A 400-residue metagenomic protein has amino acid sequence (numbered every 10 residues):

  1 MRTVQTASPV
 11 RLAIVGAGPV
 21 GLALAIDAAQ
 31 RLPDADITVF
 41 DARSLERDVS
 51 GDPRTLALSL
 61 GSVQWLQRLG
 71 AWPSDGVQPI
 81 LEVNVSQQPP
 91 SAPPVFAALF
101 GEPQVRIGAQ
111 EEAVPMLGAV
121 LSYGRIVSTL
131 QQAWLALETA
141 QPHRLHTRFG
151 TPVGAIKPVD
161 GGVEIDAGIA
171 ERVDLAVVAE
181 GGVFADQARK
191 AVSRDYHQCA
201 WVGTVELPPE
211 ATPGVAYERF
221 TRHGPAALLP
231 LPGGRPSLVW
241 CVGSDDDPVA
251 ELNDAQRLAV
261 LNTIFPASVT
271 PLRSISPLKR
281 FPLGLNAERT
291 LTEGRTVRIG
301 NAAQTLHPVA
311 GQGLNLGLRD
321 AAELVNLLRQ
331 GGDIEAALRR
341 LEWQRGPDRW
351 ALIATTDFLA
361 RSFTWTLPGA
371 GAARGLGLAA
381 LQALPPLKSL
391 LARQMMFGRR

Functional and structural regions predicted by a protein language model:
V4-G18, T38: Beta1/beta-strand and adjacent pyrophosphate-binding region of the FAD-binding site in flavoprotein oxidoreductases
A7, Q78-A188, R194-V202: Conserved N-terminal helical subregion
V15, D27-R54: Glycine-rich FAD pyrophosphate-binding loop
G21-L22: N-terminal Rossmann-fold NAD(P) dinucleotide-binding loop
S50-A92: N-terminal FAD cofactor-binding segment of flavoenzymes
D166-T270, S276-L278: Conserved FAD-binding catalytic core of PHBH/FMO-like flavoproteins
P248-E335: FAD/FMN-dependent oxidoreductases across multiple families
N326-R400: C-terminal helical "tail/cap" subdomain of flavin- and related membrane-associated enzymes
